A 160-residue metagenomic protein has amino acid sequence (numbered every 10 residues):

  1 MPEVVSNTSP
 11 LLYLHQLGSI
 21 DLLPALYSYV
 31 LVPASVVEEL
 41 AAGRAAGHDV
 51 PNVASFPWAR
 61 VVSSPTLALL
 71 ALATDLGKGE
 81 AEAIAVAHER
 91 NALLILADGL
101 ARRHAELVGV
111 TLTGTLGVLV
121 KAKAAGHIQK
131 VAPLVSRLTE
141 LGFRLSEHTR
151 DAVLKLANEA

Functional and structural regions predicted by a protein language model:
P2-A92, G99, V108-V110, H148 (+2 more regions): Active-site-proximal, substrate-binding regions of enzyme catalytic domains and RNA-binding/basic surfaces
V36-V37, G43, R102-A160: Acidic, PIN/NYN-like endoribonuclease modules and their adjacent C-terminal/linker elements
